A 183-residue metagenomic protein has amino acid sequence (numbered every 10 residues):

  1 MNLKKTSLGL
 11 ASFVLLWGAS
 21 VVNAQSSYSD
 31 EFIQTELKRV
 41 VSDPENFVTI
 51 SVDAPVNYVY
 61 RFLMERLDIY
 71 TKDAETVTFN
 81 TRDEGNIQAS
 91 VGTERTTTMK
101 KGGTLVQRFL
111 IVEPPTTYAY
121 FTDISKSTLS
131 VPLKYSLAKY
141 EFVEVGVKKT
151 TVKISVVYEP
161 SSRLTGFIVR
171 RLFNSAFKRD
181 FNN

Functional and structural regions predicted by a protein language model:
M1-L10: Bacterial N-terminal signal peptides that target proteins for export
G9-G18: Bacterial N-terminal signal peptides
S20-E84: Hydrophobic ligand-binding cavity/cleft-lining segments
V41, S51, N80-V131: Glycine-rich portal/gate segments that line the openings of hydrophobic small-molecule binding cavities
V48, L105-I111, Y135-E144: Hydrophobic/aromatic beta-strand elements that line small-molecule binding cavities or substrate pockets in beta-rich
D53-N57, L110-T117, E141-T151: A short, structured loop/turn motif at beta-sheet edges
Y58-L63, R95, F109, Y120 (+1 more regions): Hydrophobic pocket/interface hotspot
S125-S175, R179: Beta-strand/loop substructures that line and gate deep hydrophobic ligand-binding cavities in soluble
